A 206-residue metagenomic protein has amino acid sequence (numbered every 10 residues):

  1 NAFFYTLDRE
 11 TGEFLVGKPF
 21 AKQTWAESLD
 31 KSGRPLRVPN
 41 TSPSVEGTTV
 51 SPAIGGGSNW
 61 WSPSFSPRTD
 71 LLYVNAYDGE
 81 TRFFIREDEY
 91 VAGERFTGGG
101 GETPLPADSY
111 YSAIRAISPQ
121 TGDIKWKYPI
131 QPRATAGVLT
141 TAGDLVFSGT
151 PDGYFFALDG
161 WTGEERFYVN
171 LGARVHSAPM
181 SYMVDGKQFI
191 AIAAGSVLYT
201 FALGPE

Functional and structural regions predicted by a protein language model:
N1-A2, W60: Extracellular structured ligand-interaction cores
F3-T49, G79-T135, L139-E206: Extracytoplasmic/lumenal domain signature
A53, N59-Y90: Glycine-rich, aromatic-lined ligand/substrate-binding cores of catalytic and carbohydrate-binding domains
